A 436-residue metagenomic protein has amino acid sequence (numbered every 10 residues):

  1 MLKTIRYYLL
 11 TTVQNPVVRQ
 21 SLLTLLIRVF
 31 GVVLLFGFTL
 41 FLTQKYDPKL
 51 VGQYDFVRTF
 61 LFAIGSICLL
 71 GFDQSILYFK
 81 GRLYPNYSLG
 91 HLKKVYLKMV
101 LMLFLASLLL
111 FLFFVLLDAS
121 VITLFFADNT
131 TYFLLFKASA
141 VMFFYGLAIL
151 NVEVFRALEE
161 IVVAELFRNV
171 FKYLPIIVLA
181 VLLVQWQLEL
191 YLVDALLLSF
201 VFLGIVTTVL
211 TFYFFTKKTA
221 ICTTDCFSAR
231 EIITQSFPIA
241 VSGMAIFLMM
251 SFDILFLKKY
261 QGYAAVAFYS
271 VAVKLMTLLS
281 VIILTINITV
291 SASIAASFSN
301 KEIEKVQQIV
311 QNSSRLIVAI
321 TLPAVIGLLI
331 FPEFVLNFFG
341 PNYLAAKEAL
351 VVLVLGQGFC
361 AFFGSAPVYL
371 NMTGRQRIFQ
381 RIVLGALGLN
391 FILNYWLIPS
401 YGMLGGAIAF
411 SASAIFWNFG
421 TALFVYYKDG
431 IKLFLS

Functional and structural regions predicted by a protein language model:
L2-V17, W186-L196, T208-M250, S293 (+2 more regions): Interhelical loop/hinge segments that connect adjacent transmembrane helices in multipass membrane
N15-L77, V115, F237-Y263, A386 (+1 more regions): Signature of the first transmembrane helix
Q20-G31, V57, L69-A119, I303-A324: Membrane-water interface segments that mark the loop-to-transmembrane alpha-helix transition
Q20-T39, R168, K172, A195-F215 (+4 more regions): Transmembrane helical elements of multi-pass membrane transporters/channels
L50, D118-A138, Y263-A264, E304 (+2 more regions): Interfacial segments at transmembrane-helix termini and the short loops linking adjacent helices
L69-P85, A157, A272, M276-K301 (+2 more regions): Helix-loop junctions and terminal segments of transmembrane helices in multi-pass membrane transport/translocation
F144-F167, V354-I382, V425: Membrane-interface junctions at transmembrane-helix termini in multi-pass inner-membrane proteins
F167-K217, G385-L389, M403-Y427: Hydrophobic alpha-helical transmembrane segments
